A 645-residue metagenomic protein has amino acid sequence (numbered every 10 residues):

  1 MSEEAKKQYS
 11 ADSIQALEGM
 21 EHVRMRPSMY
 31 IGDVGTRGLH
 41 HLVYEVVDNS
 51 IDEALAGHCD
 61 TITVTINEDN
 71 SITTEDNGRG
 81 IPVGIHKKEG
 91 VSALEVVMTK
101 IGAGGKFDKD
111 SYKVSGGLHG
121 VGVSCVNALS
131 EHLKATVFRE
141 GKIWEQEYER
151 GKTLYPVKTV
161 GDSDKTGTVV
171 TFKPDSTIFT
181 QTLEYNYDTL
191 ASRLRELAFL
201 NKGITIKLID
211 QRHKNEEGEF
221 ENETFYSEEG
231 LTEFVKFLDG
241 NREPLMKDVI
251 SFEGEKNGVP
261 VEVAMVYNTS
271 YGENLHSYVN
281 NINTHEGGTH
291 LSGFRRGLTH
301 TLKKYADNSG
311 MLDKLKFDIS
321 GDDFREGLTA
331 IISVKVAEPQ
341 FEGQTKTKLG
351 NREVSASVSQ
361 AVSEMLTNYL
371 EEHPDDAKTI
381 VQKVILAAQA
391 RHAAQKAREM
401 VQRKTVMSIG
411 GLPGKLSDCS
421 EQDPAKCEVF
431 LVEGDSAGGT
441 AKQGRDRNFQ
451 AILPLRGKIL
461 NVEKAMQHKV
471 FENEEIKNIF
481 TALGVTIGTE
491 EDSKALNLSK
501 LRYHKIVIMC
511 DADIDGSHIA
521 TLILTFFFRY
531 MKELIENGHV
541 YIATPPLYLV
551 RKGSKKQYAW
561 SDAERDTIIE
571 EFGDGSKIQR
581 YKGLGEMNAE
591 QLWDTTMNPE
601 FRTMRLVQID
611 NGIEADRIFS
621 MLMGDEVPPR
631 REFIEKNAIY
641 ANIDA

Functional and structural regions predicted by a protein language model:
M1-S13, M20, Y44, D52-A54 (+12 more regions): GHKL-family ATPase ATP-binding module
M25-Y44: Conserved short strand/loop->alpha-helix "switch" segment adjacent to the catalytic nucleotide/phosphoryl-transfer site
D52-E53, G80-I81, I514-D515: Residues immediately C-terminal
I81-A103: Short conserved segment of the HATPase_c
G84-E89, H290, G321, H468: Conserved, non-catalytic sequence blocks in retroelement Pol enzymes and Pol-derived host proteins
Q389-S408, D423-E428, G439, Q443-R445 (+2 more regions): C-terminal interaction appendages of subunits in large macromolecular complexes
